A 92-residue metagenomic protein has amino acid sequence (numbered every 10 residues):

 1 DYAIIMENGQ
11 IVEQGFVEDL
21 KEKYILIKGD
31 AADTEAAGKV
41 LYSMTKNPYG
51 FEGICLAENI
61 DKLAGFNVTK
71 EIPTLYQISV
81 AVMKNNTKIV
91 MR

Functional and structural regions predicted by a protein language model:
D1-C55: ABC transporter nucleotide-binding domain
Y49-R92: C-terminal coupling/interaction segments
